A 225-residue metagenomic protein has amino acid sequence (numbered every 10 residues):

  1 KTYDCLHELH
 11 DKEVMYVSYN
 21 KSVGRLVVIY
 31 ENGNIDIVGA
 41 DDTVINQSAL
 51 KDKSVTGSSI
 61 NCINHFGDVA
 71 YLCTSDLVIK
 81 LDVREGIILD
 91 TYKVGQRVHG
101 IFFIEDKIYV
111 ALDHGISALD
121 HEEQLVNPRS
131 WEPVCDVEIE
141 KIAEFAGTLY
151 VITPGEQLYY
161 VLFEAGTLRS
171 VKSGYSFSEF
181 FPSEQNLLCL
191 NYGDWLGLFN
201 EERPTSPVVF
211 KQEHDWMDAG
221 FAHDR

Functional and structural regions predicted by a protein language model:
K1, N32-D36, D76-I79, D113-S117 (+3 more regions): Loop/turn residues immediately N-terminal
K1, R25-V28, V69-L72, K107-V110 (+3 more regions): Conserved beta-propeller blade signature
C5-S22, Q47-F66, D90-E105, P128-A146 (+2 more regions): Short coil-to-beta transitions that initiate beta-strands within beta-rich domains
N20, Y30, G39, T74 (+8 more regions): Acidic surface patches and DE-rich sequence motifs
K21-I87: A generic tandem-repeat structural signature
V38, S130-P133, G166, W195: Hydrophobic, helix-prone linear segments
G39-T43, D82-G86, D120-Q124, L162-G166 (+1 more regions): Short loop/turn segments that connect beta-strands within beta-propeller blades
